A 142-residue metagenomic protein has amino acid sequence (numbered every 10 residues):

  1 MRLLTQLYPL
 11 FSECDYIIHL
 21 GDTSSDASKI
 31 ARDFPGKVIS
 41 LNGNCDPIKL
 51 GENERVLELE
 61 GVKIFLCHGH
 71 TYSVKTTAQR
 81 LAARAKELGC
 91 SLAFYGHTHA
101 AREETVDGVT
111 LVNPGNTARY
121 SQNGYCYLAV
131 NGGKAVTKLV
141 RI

Functional and structural regions predicted by a protein language model:
M1-F34, D46-P47, E52-N53, N123-G124 (+2 more regions): N-terminal active-site segment of His-dependent metallophosphoesterases
M1-R2, S24-S28, C45-L50, Y72-T77 (+2 more regions): Active-site environment of divalent metal-dependent phosphoester hydrolases
R2-T5, L59-E60, K86-G89, T105-D107 (+1 more regions): Binuclear metal-dependent phosphoesterase catalytic core
Y16-D22, I39-N44, F65-H68, L92-H97 (+1 more regions): Active-site neighborhood of phospho(di)ester-bond hydrolases with catalytic His/Asp-centered motifs
P35-K37, V109: A short helix->loop->beta-strand "cap" motif at the edges of active sites that frequently abuts
K37-T76: Helix-adjacent hinge/juxtasegments
E60-Y95, A100: Mid-chain, well-packed structural core segment of small domains
